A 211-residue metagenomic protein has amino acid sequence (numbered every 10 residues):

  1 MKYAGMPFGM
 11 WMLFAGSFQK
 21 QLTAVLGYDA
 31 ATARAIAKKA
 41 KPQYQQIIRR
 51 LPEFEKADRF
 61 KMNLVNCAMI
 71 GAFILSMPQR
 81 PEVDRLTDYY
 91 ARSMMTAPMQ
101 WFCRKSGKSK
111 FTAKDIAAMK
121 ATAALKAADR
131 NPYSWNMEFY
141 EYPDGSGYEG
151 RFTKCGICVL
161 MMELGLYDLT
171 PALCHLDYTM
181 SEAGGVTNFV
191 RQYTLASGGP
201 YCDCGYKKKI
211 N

Functional and structural regions predicted by a protein language model:
M1-M77: N-terminal, charged low-complexity regulatory/assembly segments
L22, F73, M77, K126-D129 (+2 more regions): Hydrophobic, Leu/Ile/Phe/Ala-enriched alpha-helical segments that form helix-helix packing faces
V65-G71, L75-L164: Amphipathic interaction/junction segments at domain boundaries or subunit interfaces
A68, L176, G199: Short, well-structured alpha-helical interface segments that form or flank functional binding sites
N131, S197-G198: A short catalytic or substrate-binding loop motif that flags glycine-/basic-rich loops and adjacent residues that bind
E138-A196: Short, hydrophobic/π-rich interface segment
D144, K208-I210: Short acidic-glycine loop/turn motifs at beta-strand connectors
G198-K208: C-terminal edge-of-domain segments
